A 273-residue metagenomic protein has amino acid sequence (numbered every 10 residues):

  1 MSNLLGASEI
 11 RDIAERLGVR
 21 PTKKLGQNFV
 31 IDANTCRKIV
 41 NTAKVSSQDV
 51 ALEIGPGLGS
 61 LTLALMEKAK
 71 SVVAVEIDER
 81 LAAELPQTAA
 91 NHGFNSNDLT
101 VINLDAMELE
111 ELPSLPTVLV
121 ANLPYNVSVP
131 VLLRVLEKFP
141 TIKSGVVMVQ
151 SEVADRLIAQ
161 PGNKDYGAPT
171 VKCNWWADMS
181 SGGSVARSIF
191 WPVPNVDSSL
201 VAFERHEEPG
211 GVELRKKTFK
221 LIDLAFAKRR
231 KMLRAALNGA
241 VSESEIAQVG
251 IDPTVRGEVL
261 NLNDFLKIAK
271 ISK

Functional and structural regions predicted by a protein language model:
M1-L224, S244-A247, K267: Catalytic cores of RNA-modifying enzymes
R205, I222-K273: C-terminal lobe and adjacent flexible extensions of AdoMet/dcAdoMet transferase-like proteins
